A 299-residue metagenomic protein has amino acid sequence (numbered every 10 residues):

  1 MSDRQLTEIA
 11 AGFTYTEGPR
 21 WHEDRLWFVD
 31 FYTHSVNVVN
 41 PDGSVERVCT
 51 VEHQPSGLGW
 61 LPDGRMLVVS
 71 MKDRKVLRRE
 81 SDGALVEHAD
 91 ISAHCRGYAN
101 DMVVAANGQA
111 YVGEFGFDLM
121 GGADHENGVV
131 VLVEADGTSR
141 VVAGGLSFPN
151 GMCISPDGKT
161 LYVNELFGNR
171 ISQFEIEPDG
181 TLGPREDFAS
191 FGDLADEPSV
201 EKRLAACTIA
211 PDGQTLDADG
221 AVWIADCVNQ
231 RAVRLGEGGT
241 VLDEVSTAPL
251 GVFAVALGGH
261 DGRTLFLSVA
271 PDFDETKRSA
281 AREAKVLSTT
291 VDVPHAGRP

Functional and structural regions predicted by a protein language model:
M1-G12, P41-G43, R185-A189, P198 (+2 more regions): A short helix->beta-strand "capping" segment at the edge of beta-propeller domains
A10-R25, V51-S70, K75, A93-A110 (+6 more regions): Beta-rich, blade/repeat-based domains predominating in secreted/periplasmic proteins but also intracellular
E23, V38-P41, E46, P62 (+8 more regions): Flexible "stalk/tail and boundary" regions
F31-Y32, M71-K72, F117-G128, L166-G168 (+2 more regions): Short, solvent-exposed loop/turn segments at conserved positions within beta-propeller repeat blades
S35-N37, K75-L77, G128-V131, R170-S172 (+2 more regions): A short loop-to-beta-strand structural motif that recurs across blades of beta-propeller domains
E46-T50, V86-D90, R140-G144, L182-G192 (+2 more regions): Beta-propeller fold detector
F174-T181, V291-A296: Short loop/turn segments immediately following beta-strands, especially the blade-tip and inter-blade linker loops
A256-P299: Blade-level signature of beta-propeller repeat domains, shared across WD40, Kelch, NHL, RCC1 and BNR/Asp-box propellers
